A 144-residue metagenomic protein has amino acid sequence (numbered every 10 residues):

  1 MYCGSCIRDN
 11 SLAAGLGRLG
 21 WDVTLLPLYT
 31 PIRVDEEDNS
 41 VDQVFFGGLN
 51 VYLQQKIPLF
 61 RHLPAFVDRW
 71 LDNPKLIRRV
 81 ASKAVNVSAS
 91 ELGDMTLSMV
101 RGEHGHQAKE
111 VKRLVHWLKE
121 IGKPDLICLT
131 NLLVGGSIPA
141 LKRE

Functional and structural regions predicted by a protein language model:
M1, I32-E36, G135-I138: Short catalytic/ligand-binding loop motif for oxyanion handling, primarily in non-cytosolic enzymes, centered on
M1-I7, H106-Q107: A short, glycine/small-residue-rich beta-strand->loop->alpha-helix junction that serves as a flexible
S5-L16: Short amphipathic alpha-helix
L19-T24: A generic structural motif
L25-R113, I121: A conserved catalytic-core segment of Leloir-type glycosyltransferases
L118-P124: Glycine-rich phosphate-binding loop signature in dinucleotide/nucleotide-binding domains
L126-C128, L141-E144: Active-site proximal beta-strand in glycosyltransferases
T130-V134: Short His-centered aromatic/hydrophobic patch
